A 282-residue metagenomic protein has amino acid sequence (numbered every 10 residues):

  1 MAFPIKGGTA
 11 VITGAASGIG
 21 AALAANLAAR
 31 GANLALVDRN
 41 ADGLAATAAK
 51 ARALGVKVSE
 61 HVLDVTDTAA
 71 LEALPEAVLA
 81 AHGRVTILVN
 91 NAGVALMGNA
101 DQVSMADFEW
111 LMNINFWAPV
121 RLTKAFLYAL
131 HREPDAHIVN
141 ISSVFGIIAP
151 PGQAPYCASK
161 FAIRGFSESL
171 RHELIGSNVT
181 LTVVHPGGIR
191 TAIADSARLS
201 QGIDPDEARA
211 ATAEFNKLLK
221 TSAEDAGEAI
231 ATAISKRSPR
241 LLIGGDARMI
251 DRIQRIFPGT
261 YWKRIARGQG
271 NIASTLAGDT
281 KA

Functional and structural regions predicted by a protein language model:
T9, A16-S17: Conserved glycine-rich cofactor-binding loop
R30-A46: Conserved glycine-rich Rossmann-like NAD(P)H-binding loop of the short-chain dehydrogenase/reductase
A41-D42, V62-A73, M105: The beta1-alpha1 cofactor-binding region of Rossmann-like NAD(H)/NADP(H)-dependent oxidoreductases
N99-A100, S104-E109: Substrate-binding pocket helix/loop in short-chain dehydrogenase/reductase
T123, S159: Active-site helix of classical SDR
S143: Residue(s) in the substrate-gating loop at a strand-loop-helix junction that position the organic substrate next
G176-G245: SDR active-site lid
